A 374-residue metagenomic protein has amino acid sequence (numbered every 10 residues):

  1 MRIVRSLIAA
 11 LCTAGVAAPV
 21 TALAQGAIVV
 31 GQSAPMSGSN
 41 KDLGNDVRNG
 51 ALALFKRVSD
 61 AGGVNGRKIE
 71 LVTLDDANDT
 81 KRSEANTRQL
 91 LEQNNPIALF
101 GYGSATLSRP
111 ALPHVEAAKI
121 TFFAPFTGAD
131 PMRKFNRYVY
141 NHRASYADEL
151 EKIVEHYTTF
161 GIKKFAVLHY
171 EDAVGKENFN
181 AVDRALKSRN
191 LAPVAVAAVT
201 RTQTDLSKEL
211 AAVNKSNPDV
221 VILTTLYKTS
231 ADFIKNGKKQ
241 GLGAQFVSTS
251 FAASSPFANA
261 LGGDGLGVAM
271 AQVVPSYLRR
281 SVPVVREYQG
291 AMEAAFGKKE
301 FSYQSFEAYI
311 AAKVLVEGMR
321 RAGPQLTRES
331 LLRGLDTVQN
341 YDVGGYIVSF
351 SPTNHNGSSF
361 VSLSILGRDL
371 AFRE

Functional and structural regions predicted by a protein language model:
I8-A18: Bacterial N-terminal signal peptides
A18-A24: Sec/Tat signal peptide C-region and signal peptidase I cleavage site
A27-V29, D42-N49, A61-P131, H142 (+3 more regions): Beta-alpha junction/loop-to-helix N-cap segments that form part of ligand/metal-binding clefts
I28-G50, L74-K81, G103-T106, L168-K176 (+2 more regions): Extracytoplasmic "Venus flytrap"
A85, A129-P131, R137-G241, S276-R286 (+1 more regions): Extracellular/periplasmic Venus flytrap/periplasmic-binding protein
L90, N94-G103, F123-P125, A166-H169 (+4 more regions): Periplasmic-binding protein-like
I234-A308, G367-R373: Extracellular/periplasmic periplasmic-binding protein-like sensory domains
A294-S305, V316-F372: Segments of small-molecule ligand-sensing domains
